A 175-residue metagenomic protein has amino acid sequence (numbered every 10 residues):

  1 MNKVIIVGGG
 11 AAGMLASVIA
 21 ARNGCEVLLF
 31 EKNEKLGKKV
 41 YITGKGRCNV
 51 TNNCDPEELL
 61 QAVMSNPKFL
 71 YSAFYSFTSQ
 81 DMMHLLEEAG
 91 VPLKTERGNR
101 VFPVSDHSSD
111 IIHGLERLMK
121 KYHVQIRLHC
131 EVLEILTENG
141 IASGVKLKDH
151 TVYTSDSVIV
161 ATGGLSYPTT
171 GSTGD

Functional and structural regions predicted by a protein language model:
M1-K3, E96, H129, S155: Phosphate-coordination loops involved in phosphoryl transfer and adenosine-cofactor binding
N2-L29: N-terminal Rossmann-like FAD-binding beta1-loop-alpha1 element of flavoenzymes
I6, G10-A12, K35, G164-S166: Residue-level detector of alpha-helix initiation sites
G8, F74, H107, T170-G171: Residues that cap or flank secondary-structure elements
L15, I19, V40, V158: Hydrophobic/aromatic ligand-binding patch that stacks against planar heteroaromatic rings of cofactors or nucleotides
C25-L28, L93, V158: Hydrophobic anchor at the start of a short beta-strand that flanks the dinucleotide cofactor-binding loop
K32-Q125, C130: Conserved N-terminal/central alpha/beta ligand/cofactor-binding core
S109-D110, G114-D175: Predominantly flavin-linked oxidoreductase catalytic cores and closely associated redox partners
